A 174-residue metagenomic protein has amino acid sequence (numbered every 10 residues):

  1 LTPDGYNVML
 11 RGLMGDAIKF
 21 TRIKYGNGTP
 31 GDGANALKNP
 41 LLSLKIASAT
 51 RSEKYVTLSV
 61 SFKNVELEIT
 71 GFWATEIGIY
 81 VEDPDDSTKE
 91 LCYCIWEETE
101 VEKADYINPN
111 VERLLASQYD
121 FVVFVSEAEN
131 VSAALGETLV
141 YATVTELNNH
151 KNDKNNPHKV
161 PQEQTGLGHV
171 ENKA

Functional and structural regions predicted by a protein language model:
L1-E137: N-terminal assembly/attachment segments of tailed bacteriophage virion structural proteins
E129-A174: Fibrous stalk/shaft segments of extracellular and virion attachment machinery
